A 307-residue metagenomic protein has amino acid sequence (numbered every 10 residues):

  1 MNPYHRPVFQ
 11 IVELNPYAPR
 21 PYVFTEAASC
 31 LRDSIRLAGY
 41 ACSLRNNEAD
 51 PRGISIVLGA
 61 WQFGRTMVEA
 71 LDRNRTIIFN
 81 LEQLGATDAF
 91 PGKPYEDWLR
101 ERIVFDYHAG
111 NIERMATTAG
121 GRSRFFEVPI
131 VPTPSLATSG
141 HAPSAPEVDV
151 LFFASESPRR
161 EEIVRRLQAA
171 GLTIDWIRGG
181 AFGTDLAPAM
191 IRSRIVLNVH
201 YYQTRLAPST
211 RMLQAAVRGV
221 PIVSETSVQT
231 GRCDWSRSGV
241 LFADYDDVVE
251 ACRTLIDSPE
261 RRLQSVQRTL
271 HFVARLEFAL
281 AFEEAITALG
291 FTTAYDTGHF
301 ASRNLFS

Functional and structural regions predicted by a protein language model:
N2-F9, D50-R52, A142-V150: A short, charged/proline- and glycine-enriched loop that marks the coil->beta-strand transition at the N-terminal
P7-P16, Y22-R36, Y40-S43, E113-G121 (+2 more regions): Catalytic binding pocket for nucleotide-activated donors in carbohydrate/polymer assembly enzymes
V8-G120, P134-S135: Extended catalytic core of nucleotide-activated donor transferases of GT-like folds
R20, V131-R192, P259-E260: Conserved catalytic-core segment of nucleotide-activated headgroup transferases in glycan assembly
I56, I77, I103-F105, R124-F126 (+4 more regions): Hydrophobic/aromatic beta-strand patches that form the interior of the parallel beta-sheet core in alpha/beta enzyme
G59-G64, E82-G85, G110, P129-P132 (+3 more regions): Short beta->alpha connector loops
I78-F79, R122-P129, D175: Short hydrophobic/aromatic-enriched beta-strand-loop microsegments
A86-K93, R114, P134-G140, E162 (+3 more regions): Short, charged, surface-exposed secondary-structure boundary motifs
